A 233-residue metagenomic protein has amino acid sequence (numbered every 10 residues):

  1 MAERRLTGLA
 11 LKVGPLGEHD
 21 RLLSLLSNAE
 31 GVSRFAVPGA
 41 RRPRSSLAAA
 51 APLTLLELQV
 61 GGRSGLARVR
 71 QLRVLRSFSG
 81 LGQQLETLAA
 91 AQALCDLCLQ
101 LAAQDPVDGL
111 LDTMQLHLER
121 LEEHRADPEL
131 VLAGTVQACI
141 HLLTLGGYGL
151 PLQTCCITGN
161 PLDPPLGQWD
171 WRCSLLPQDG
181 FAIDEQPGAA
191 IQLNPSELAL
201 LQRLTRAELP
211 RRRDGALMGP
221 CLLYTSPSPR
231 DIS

Functional and structural regions predicted by a protein language model:
A2-Q115: A surface-exposed, charged beta-strand/loop segment in the N-terminal or early-internal portion of soluble proteins
G61-Q71, E208-L223: A short, charged
S79-Q83, E123, R211-G219: Short, solvent-exposed helix-loop connector elements
L94, C139, G180, S226: A residue-level signal for conserved active-site and pocket-lining positions in enzyme catalytic cores
Q104-L110, H124-T135, L145-T154, P164-P165: Short, structured loop/turn "capping" segments at alpha-beta junctions
L110-H117, T135, C139: P-loop NTPase catalytic core of nucleic-acid-dependent motor ATPases
I140-P220: Extended substrate/cofactor- or partner-recognition/assembly subdomains adjacent to catalytic sites in enzymes
Y224-S233: Single conserved hydrophobic/aromatic residue that forms the stacking wall/gate of nucleotide- or nucleobase-binding
